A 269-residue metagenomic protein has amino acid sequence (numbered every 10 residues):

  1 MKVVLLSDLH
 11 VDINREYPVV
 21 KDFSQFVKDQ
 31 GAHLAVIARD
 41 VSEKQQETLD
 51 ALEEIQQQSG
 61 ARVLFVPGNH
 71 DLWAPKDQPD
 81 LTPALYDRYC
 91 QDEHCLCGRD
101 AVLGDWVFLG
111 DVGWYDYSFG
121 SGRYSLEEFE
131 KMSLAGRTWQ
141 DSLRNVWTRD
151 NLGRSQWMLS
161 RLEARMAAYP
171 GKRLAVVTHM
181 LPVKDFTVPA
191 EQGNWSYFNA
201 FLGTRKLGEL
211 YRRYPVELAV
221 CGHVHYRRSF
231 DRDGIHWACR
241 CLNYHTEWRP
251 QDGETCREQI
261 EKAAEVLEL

Functional and structural regions predicted by a protein language model:
M1-R62, L72-Q78, T138-T148: N-terminal active-site segment of His-dependent metallophosphoesterases
M1-V4, D100-G110, R173, D231-W237: Beta-strand-turn-beta hairpins that frame and shape the catalytic cleft of phosphate-ester-processing enzymes
L5-S7, A35-D40, L64-N69, C95-R99 (+3 more regions): Active-site neighborhood of phospho(di)ester-bond hydrolases with catalytic His/Asp-centered motifs
N14-V19, R39-Q57, H70-C90, L103 (+4 more regions): Metal-dependent catalytic neighborhoods of phosphoester/phosphodiester hydrolases
D22, V102, V188-P189, G193-E217 (+1 more regions): Binuclear metal-dependent phosphoesterase catalytic core
F23-V27, L52-I55, D92-D105, M158-K172: Short amphipathic alpha-helices and their capping/turn segments at secondary-structure boundaries
D29-Q30, E54-G60, Y169, Y211-Y214 (+1 more regions): Short, conserved loop/helix-junction motifs that constitute active-site signature segments in enzyme catalytic cores
L109-A175, M180-Y197: Active-site-proximal loop/helix segment associated with metal-binding centers of metalloenzymes
